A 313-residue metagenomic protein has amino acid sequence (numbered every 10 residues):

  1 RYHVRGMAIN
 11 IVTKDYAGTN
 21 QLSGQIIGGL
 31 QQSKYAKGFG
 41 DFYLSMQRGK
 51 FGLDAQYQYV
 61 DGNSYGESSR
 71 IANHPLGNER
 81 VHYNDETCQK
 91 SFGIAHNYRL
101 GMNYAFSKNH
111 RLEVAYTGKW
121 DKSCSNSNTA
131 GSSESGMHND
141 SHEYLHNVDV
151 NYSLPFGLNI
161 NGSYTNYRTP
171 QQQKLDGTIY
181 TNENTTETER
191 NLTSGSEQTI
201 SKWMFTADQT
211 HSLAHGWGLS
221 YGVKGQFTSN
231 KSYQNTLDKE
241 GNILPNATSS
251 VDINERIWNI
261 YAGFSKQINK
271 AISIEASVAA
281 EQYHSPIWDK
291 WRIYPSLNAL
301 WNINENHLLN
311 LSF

Functional and structural regions predicted by a protein language model:
R1-N126, M137-T169, D208-S220, N298: Membrane-proximal, glycine/serine-rich, low-complexity loop/turn segments characteristic of large bacterial
H3-R5, S249, E305: A short, structural micro-pattern
I27-G29, E86-C88, E134-G136, T193-G195 (+3 more regions): Short secondary-structure boundary micro-motifs
S45-Q47, S64-G77, S125-S132, Q171-E183 (+2 more regions): Extended intrinsically disordered, low-complexity coil regions enriched in Ser, Thr, Gly, Ala and often Pro
N97-D121, H138-K290: Face-selective signature of the C-terminal outer-membrane beta-barrel domain
R168-P170, H284-I287, W301, E305-F313: Surface-exposed extracellular loop regions of Gram-negative outer-membrane beta-barrel proteins, predominantly
